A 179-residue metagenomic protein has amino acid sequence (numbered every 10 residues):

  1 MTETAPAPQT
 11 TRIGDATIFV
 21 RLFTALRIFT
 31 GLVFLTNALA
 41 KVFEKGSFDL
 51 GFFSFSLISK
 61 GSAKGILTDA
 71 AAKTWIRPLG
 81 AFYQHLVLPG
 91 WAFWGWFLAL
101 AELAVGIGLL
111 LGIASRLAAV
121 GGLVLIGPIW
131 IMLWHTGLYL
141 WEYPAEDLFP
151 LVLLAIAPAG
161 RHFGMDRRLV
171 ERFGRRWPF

Functional and structural regions predicted by a protein language model:
M1-A104, L111-F179: Extended, low-polarity transmembrane helix blocks
